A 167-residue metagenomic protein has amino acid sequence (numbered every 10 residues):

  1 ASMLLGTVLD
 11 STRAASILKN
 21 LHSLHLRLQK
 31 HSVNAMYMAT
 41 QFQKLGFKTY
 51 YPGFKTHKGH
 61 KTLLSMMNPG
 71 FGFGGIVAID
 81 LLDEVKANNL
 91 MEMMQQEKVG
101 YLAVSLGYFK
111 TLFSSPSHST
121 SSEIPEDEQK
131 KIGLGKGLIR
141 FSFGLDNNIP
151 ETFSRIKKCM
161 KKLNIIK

Functional and structural regions predicted by a protein language model:
A1-I76, D80-L82, K86-H118: Active-site C-terminal subdomain of aminotransferase-like
E84-V85, E92, T111-K167: PLP-dependent enzyme catalytic core of the Aspartate aminotransferase-like
